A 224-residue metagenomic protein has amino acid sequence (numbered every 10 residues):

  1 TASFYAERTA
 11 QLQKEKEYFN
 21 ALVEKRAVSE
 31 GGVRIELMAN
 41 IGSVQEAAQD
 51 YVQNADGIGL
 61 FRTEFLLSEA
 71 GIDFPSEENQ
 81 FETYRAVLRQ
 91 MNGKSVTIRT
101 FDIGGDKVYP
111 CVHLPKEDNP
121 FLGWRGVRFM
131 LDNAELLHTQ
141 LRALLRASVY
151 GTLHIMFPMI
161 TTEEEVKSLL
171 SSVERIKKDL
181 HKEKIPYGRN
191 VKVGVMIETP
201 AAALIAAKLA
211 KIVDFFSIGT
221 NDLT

Functional and structural regions predicted by a protein language model:
T1-R8: Conserved glycine-bearing catalytic or ligand-binding loops at nucleotide- and phosphate-handling centers of large
Q11-K14: Charged, compositionally biased N-terminal leader segments and the immediate start of the first structured element
K16-T224: Conserved alpha/beta-domain cores
